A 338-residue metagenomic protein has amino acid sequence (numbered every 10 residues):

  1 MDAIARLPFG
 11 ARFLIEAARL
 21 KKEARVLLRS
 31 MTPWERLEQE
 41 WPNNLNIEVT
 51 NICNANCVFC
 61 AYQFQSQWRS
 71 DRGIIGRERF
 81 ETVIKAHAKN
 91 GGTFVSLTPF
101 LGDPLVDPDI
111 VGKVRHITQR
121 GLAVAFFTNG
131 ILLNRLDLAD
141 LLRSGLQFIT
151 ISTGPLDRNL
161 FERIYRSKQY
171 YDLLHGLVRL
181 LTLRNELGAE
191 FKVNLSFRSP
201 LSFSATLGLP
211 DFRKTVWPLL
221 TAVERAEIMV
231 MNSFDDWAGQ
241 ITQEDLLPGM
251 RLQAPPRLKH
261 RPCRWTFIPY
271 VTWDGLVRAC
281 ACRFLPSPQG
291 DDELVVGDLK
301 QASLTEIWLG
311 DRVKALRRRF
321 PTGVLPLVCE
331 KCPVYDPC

Functional and structural regions predicted by a protein language model:
D2-F148, R163, Y171, A226: Conserved alpha-helical substructure of the radical SAM core
T32, E38-E48, D211, E227-C338: Accessory C-terminal segments flanking Radical SAM cores
N46-E48, A61, S96-T98, F127-T128 (+5 more regions): Short beta-strand segments
A55, R158-N159, R278, K314: Glycine-centered loop/turn positions within well-structured domains that cap or flank conserved ligand/cofactor-binding
F64-W68, L156-R158, K314: A short, flexible beta-alpha/helix-coil linker loop
S66, L101, P155, F284-P286 (+1 more regions): Flexible, active-site-proximal loop/turn residues at the rims of small-molecule/cofactor binding pockets and catalytic
R69, F161-I164, Q289-D292: Short acidic, glycine/proline-rich loop/turn micro-motifs
K85, D107-G249: Conserved AdoMet/S-adenosylmethionine-binding subsite of the radical SAM
